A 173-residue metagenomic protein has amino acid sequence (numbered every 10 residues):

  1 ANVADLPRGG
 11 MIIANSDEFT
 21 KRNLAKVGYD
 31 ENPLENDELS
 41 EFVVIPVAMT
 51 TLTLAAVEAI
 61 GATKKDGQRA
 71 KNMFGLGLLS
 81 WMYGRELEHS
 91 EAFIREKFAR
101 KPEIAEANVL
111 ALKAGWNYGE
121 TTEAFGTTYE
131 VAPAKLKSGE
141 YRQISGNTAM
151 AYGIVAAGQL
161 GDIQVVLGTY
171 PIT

Functional and structural regions predicted by a protein language model:
A1-I163: Active-site cofactor/cluster-binding pocket
N15, L167-I172: Generic beta-strand/beta-sheet core signal
N147-T148, P171-T173: N-terminal glycine-rich phosphate/pyrophosphate-binding loops that anchor nucleotide-derived ligands and cofactors
